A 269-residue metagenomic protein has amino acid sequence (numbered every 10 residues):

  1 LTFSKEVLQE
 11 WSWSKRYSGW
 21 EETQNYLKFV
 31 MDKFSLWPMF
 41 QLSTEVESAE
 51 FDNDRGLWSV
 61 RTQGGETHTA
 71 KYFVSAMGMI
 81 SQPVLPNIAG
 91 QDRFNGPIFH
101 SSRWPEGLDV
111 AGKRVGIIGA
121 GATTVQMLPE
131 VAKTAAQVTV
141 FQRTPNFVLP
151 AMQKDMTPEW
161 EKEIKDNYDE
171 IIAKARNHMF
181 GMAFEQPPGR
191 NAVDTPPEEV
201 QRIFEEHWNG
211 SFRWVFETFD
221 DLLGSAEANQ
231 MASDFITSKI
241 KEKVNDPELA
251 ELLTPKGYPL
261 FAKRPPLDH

Functional and structural regions predicted by a protein language model:
L1-Q91, G107, A120, V125 (+1 more regions): N-terminal FAD-binding dinucleotide-binding subdomain shared by FAD-dependent oxidases/monooxygenases
F40-Q41, G96-F99: Conserved beta-strand scaffold positions in the cores of enzyme catalytic domains, especially in NTP/NDP-utilizing
T69-A70, G96, G112: Active-site acidic short loop of glycosyltransferases
F99-G112: A short, basic/flexible loop-to-alpha-helix module at the beginning of a structural domain
A111-G121: Beta1/beta-strand and adjacent pyrophosphate-binding region of the FAD-binding site in flavoprotein oxidoreductases
M127-V131: Aromatic pocket-lining residues of Rossmann-like dinucleotide-binding sites
